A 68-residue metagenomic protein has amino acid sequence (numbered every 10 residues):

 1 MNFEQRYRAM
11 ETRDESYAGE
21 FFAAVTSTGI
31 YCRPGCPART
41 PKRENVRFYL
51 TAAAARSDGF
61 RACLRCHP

Functional and structural regions predicted by a protein language model:
M1-P68: Mature, structured domains enriched in cysteine- and short glycine motifs
